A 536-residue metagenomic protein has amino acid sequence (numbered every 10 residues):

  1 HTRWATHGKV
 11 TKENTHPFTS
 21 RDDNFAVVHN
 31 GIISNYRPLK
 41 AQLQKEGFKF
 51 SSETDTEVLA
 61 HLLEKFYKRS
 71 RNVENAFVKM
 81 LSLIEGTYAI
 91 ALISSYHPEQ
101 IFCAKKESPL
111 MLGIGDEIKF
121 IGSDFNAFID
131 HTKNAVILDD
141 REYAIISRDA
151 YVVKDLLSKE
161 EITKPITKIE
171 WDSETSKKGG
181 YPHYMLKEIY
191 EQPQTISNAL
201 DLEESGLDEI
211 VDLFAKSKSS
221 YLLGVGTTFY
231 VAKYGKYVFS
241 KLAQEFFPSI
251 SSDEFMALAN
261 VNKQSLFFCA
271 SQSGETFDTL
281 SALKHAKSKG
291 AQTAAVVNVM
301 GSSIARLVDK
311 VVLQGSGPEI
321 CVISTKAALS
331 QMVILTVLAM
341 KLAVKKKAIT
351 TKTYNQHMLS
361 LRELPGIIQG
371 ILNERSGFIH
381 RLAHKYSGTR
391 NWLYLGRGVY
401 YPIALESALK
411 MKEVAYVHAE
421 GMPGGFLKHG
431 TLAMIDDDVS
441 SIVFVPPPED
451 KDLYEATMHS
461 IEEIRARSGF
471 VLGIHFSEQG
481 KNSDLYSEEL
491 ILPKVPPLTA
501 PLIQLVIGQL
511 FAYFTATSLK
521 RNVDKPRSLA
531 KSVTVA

Functional and structural regions predicted by a protein language model:
H1-E13, S197-D212, K236-T276, H418-M434: Glycine-rich oxoanion-binding loops at beta->alpha junctions
H1-H183, K187-S219, Y230, T351 (+2 more regions): Conserved short alpha-helical segments that host acidic/polar catalytic motifs at enzyme active sites
W4-T6, D23, I32-S34, P38 (+22 more regions): Short, glycine-/Ser/Thr-/acidic-enriched flexible segments
N30-S34, C103-L112, Y181-M185, F229-G235 (+3 more regions): Conserved phosphate/anionic-ligand binding catalytic regions in large, soluble enzymes, centered on
I84-I118, S387-E413, F444-V445, K451-L453 (+1 more regions): Acidic/histidine-rich
M185, E191-Y221, K289, K310-I442 (+1 more regions): Active-site phosphate/pyrophosphate-binding segments
A215-E363, R397, F444-P493, F511 (+1 more regions): Glycine-rich phosphate-binding loops that contact phosphosugars or nucleotide phosphates
L485, I491-A536: Generic C-terminus detector
